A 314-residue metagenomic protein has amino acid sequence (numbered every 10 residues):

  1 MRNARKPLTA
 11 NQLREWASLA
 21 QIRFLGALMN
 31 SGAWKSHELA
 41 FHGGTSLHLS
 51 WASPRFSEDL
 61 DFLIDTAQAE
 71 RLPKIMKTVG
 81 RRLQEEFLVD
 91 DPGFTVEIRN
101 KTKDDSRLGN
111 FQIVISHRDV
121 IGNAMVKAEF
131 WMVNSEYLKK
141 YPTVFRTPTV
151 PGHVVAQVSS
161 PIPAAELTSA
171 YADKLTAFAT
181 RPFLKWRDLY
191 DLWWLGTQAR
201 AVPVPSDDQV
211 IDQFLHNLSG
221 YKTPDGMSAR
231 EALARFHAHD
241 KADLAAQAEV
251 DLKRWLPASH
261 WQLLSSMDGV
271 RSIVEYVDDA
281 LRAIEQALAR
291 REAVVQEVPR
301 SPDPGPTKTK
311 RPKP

Functional and structural regions predicted by a protein language model:
M1-L39, S50-P54, L60, D65-P314: Structured mid-to-C-terminal alpha-helical surface segments
F41-T45: Glycine-rich beta-strand-to-loop/alpha-helix junction loops that act as flexible
